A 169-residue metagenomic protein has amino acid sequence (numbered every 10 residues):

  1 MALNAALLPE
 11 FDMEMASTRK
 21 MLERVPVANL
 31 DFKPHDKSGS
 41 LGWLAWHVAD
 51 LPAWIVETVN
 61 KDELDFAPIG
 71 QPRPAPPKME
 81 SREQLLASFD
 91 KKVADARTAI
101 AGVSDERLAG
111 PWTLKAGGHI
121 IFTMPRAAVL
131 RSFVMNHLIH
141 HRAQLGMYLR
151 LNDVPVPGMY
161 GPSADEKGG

Functional and structural regions predicted by a protein language model:
M1-P9: Short, charged, low-complexity loops and linkers
L8-E23, N29-R73, L114-G169: Short, contiguous alpha-helical
S17-K20, R24, K91, D95-G102 (+1 more regions): Solvent-exposed, charged/polar functional surfaces in cytosolic regulatory/catalytic domains
L64-V103: Helix-adjacent hinge/juxtasegments
G102-G117: Acidic catalytic patch
